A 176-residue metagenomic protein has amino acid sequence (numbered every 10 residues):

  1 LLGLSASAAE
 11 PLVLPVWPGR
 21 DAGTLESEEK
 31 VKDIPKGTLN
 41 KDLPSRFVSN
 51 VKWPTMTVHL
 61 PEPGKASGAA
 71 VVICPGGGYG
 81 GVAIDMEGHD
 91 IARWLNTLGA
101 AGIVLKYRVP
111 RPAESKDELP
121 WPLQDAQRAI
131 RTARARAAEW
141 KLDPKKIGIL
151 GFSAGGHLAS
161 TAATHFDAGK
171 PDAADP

Functional and structural regions predicted by a protein language model:
L1-P44: N-terminal targeting or regulatory segments adjacent to alpha/beta-hydrolase or S9 domains
W17-G19, R46, M56-S67, A138-W140: Short beta-strand-to-loop junctions in surface cap/lid or active-site-entrance loops
R20, P75-G80, S153: Active-site glycine-rich loops that stabilize anionic/oxyanionic intermediates across multiple enzyme folds
T55, H59-K65, A83-H89, N96 (+4 more regions): Non-catalytic cap/lid and distal C-terminal segments of serine-dependent acyl enzymes
S67-G76: Short beta-strand element of the alpha/beta-hydrolase
A70, N96-R108, G148: A fold-wide structural signal in alpha/beta-hydrolase
V82-I84, D90-I91, L105-P144: Catalytic nucleophile-loop/oxyanion-hole region of alpha/beta-hydrolase and closely related hydrolase-like folds
Q124, R128-P176: Primarily recognizes the serine-hydrolase "nucleophile elbow" in alpha/beta-hydrolase and SGNH/GDSL folds
